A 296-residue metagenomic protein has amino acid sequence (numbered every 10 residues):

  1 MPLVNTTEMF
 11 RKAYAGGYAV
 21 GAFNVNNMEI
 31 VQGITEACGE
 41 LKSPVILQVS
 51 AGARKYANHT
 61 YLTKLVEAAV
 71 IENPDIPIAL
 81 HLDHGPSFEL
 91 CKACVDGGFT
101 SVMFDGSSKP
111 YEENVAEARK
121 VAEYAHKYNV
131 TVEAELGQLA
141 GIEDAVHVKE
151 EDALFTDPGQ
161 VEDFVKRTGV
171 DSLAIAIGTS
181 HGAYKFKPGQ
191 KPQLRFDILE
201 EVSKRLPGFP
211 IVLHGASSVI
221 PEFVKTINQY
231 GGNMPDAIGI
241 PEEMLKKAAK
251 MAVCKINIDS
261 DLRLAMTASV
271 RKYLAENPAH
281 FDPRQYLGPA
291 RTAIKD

Functional and structural regions predicted by a protein language model:
V4-K12, N27-A53, H59-D75, H84-P210 (+5 more regions): Alpha/beta enzyme core
N5-G21, H280-Q285: Generic N-terminal amphipathic, Lys/Arg-enriched alpha-helix
I78, Y128-E135, A279-G288: Flexible, glycine/charged-enriched surface loops at secondary-structure junctions
S217-V219: Gly/Ser/Thr-rich loops at beta-strand to alpha-helix junctions that form or flank small-molecule/cofactor-binding
Q229-G232, I240-D296: C-terminal alpha-helical cap/extension of soluble enzyme domains
